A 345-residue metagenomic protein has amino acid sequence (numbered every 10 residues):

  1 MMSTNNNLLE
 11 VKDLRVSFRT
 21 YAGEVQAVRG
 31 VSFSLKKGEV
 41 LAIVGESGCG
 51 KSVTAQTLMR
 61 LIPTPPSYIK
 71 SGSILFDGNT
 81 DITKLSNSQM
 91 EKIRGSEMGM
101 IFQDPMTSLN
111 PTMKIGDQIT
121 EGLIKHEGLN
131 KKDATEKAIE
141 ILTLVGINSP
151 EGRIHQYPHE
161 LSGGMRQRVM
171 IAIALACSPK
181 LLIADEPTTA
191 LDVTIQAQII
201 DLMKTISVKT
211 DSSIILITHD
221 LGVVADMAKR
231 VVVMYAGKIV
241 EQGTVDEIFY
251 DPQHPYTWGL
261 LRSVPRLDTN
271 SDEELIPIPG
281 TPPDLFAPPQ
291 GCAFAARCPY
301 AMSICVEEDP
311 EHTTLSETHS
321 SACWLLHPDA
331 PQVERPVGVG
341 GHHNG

Functional and structural regions predicted by a protein language model:
N5-N7, E151-G152, Q242-G345: Short catalytic/signature loops enriched in Gly
R19, S73-K92, D201, I248: ABC ATPase NBD Q-loop/coupling interface
L75-D81, K132-G152, W258, R262: Conserved ABC ATPase "signature" region
Q156-L161, M165: Conserved ABC ATPase signature
A176-K180: A short, proline-enriched helix->beta-strand linker immediately N-terminal to the Walker B motif in ABC-type P-loop
I183-P187, L191-E273: P-loop NTP-binding/switch modules centered on Walker-like glycine-rich loops
